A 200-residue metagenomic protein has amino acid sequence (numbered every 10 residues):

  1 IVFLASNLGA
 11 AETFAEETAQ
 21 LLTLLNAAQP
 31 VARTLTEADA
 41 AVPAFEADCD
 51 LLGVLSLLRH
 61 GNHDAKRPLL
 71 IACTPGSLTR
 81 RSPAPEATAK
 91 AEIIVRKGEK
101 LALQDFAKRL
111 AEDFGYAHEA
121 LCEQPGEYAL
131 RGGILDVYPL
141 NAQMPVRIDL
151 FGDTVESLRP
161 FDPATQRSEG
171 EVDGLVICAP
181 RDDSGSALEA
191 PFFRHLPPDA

Functional and structural regions predicted by a protein language model:
I1-A200: ASCE RecA-like P-loop NTPase motor cores that couple ATP hydrolysis to mechanical translocation on nucleic acids
